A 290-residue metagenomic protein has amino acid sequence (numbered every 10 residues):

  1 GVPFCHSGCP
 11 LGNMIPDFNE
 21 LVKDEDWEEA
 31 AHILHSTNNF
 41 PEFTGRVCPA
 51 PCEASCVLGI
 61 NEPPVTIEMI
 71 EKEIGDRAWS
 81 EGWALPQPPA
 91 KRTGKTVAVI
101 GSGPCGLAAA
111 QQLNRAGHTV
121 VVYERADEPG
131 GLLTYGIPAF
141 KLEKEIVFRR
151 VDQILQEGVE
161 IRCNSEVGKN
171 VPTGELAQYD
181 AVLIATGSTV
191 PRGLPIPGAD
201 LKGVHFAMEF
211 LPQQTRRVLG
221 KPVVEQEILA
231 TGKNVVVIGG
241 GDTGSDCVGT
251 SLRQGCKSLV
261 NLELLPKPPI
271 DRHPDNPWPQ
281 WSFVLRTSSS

Functional and structural regions predicted by a protein language model:
G1-C5, D24, K257-N261: Short intrinsically disordered, low-complexity coil segments enriched in acidic
V2-P3, L11-R46, A50, N61-K91 (+1 more regions): Ferredoxin-type iron-sulfur electron-transfer modules in oxidoreductases and energy-metabolism complexes
L11-G12, P49-E53, W278-R286: Short acidic (Asp/Glu) and glycine-rich catalytic loops that position anionic groups and cofactors
N19, V57, T134: A short local structural element in Rossmann-fold oxidoreductases
C48-N61, Q178-A185: Hydrophobic or amphipathic alpha-helical targeting/insertion segments
E71-S290: Residues forming the flavin
